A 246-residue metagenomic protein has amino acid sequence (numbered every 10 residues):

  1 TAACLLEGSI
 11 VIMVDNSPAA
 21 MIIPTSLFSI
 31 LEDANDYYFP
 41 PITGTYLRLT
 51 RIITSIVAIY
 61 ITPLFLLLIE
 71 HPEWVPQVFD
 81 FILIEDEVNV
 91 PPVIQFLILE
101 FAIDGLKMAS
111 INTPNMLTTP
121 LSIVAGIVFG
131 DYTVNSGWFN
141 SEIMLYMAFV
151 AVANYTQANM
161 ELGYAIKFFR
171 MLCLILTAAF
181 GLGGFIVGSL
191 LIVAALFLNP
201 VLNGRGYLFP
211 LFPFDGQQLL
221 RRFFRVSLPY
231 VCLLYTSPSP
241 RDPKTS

Functional and structural regions predicted by a protein language model:
T1-Q95, L162, L202-Q217, R222 (+2 more regions): Cytosolic regulatory modules rich in charged/polar residues
V14-N16, N115, I143, F180 (+2 more regions): Active-site proximal loops enriched in glycine and acidic residues that flank catalytic Cys/His/Asp and coordinate
T54-E70, D86-E161, A165-I166, M171-T177: Transmembrane alpha-helix detector for multi-pass membrane proteins
Q157, E161-G204: Hydrophobic, low-charge alpha-helical segments
Y235-P240: Conserved small/polar residues in nucleotide/adenosyl-binding loops
